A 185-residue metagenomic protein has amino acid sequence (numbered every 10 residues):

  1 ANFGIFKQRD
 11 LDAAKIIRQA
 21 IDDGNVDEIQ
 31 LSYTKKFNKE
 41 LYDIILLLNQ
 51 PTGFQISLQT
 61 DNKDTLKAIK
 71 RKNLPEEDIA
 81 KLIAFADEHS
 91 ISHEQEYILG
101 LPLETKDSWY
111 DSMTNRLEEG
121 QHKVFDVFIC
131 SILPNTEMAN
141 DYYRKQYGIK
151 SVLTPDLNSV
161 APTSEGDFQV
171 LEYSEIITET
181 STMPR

Functional and structural regions predicted by a protein language model:
A1-E94, L99-L101: Conserved SAM/AdoMet-binding glycine-rich loop
K7-Q8, D64-K70, L99-S108, G120-P184: Flexible glycine/acidic-rich beta-alpha junction loops that bind and position SAM and/or redox cofactors in anaerobic
L11-I21, T105-H122: Short, electropositive alpha-helical surface patch
N49-G53, F85-A86, Y110-N115, R144-D156: A broadly tuned preference for mixed-charge, low-complexity surface segments
